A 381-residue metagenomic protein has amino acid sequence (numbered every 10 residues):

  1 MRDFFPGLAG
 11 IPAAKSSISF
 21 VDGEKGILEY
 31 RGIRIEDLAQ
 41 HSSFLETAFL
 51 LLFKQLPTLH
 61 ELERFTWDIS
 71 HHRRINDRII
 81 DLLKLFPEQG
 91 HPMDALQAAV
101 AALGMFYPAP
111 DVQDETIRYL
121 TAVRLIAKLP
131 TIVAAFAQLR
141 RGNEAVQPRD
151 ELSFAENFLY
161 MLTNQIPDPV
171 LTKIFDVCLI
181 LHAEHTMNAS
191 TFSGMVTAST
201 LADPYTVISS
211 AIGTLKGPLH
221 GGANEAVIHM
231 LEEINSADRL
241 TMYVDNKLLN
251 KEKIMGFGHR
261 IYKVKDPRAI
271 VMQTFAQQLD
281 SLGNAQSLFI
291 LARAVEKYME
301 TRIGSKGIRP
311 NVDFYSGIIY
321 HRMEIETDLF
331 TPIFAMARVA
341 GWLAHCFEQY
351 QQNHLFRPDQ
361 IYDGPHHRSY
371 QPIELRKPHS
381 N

Functional and structural regions predicted by a protein language model:
M1-N381: Hydrophobic alpha-helical bundle cores within soluble ligand-binding/oligomerization subdomains
